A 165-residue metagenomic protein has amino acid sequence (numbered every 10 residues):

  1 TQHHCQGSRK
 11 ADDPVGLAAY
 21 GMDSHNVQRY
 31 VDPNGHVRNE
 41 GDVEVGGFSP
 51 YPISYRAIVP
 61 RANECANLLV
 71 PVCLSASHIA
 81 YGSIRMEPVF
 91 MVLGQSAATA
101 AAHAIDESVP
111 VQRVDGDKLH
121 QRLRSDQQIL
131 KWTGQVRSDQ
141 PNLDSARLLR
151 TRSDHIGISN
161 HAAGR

Functional and structural regions predicted by a protein language model:
T1-S125, I129, T133-R150: Flavin (FAD/FMN)-binding glycine-rich loop and adjacent Rossmann-like elements that form
H155, N160: Surface-exposed loop and adjacent secondary-structure segments within mature catalytic domains
